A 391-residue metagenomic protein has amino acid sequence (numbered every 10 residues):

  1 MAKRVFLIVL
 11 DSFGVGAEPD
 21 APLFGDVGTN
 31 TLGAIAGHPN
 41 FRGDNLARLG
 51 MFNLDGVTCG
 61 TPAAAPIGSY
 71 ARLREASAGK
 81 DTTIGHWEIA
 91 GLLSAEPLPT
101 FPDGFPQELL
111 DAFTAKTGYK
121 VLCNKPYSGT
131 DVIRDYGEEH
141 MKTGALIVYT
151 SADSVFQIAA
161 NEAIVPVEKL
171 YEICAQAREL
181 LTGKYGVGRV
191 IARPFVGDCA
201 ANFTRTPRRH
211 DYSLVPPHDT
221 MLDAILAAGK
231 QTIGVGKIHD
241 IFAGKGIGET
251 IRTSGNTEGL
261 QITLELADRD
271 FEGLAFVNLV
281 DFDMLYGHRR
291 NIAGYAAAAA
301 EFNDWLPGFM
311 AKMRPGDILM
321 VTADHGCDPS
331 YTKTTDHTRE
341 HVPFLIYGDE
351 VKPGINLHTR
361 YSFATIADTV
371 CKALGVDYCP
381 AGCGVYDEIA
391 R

Functional and structural regions predicted by a protein language model:
M1-R391: Feature captures the catalytic ectodomains and active-site-proximal regions of enzymes that hydrolyze or transfer
